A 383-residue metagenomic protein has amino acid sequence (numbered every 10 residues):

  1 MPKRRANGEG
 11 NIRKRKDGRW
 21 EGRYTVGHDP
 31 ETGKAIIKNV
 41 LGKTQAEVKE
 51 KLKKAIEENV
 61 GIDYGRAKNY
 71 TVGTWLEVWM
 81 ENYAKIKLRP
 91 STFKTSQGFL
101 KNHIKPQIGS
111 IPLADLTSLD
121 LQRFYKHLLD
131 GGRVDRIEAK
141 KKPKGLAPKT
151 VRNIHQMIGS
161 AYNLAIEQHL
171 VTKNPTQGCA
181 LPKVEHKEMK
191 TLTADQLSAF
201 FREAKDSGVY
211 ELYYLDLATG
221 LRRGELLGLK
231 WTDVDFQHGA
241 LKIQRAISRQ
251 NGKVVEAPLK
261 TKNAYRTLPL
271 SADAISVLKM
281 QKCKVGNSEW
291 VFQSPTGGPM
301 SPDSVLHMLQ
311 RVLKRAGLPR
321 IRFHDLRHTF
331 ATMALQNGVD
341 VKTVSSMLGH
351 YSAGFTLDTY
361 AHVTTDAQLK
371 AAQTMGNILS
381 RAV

Functional and structural regions predicted by a protein language model:
M1-P2, R202, H238, N251-K253 (+5 more regions): C-terminal secondary-structure termini that scaffold catalytic or DNA-interacting sites
R4-R5, R133-I137, K144, S198-Y210 (+4 more regions): Short, basic (Lys/Arg/His-rich) helix/loop patches that form interaction surfaces in the mid-to-C-terminal regions
R15-E21, T25-Q122, M280-V291, G297 (+1 more regions): N-terminal DNA-binding module of tyrosine recombinases/phage integrases
G22, L121, I158, Y162 (+6 more regions): Short, basic/aromatic-rich helical patch in the C-terminal catalytic core of site-specific tyrosine
A114-L129, Q177-P182: Short, conserved phosphate-binding/catalytic loop or strand-edge motifs used in phosphoryl-/nucleotidyl-transfer
V134-E138, K142-P148, R152-M157, E167 (+9 more regions): Basic, Lys/Arg- and aromatic-enriched nucleic-acid-binding interface segment
K183, T191, I247, I275 (+1 more regions): Catalytic-site neighborhood detector that most strongly recognizes the C-terminal catalytic loop/helix of tyrosine
D233-A240, P319-R320, V339-A361, L369: Short, polar N-cap/turn motifs at the start of nucleic acid-interacting alpha helices
